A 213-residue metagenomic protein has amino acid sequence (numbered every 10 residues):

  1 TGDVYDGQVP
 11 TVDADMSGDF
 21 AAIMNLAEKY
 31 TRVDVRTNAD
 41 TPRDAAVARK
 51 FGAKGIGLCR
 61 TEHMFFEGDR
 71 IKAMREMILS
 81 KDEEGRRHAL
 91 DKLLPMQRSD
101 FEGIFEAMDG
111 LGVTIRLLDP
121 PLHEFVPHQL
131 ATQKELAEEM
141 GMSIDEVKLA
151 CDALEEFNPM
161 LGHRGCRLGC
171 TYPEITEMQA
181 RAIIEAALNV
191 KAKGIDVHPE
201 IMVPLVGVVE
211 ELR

Functional and structural regions predicted by a protein language model:
T1-C59, H63-M77, L90: Acidic, glycine-rich flexible loop/linker segments
D69, S80-F105, D109-R213: Domain-level signal for soluble alpha/beta catalytic cores
